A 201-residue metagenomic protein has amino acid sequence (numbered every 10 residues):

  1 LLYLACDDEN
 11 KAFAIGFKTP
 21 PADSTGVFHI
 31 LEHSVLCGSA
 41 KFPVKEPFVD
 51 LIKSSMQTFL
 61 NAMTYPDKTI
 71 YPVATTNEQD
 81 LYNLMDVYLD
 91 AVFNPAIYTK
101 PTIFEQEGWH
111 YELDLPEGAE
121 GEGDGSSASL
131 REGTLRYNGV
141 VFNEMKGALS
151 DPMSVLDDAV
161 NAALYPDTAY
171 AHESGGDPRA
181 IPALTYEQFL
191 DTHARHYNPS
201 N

Functional and structural regions predicted by a protein language model:
L1-D8: N- or domain-start disorder-to-order transition segments that initiate the globular core
L4, G16, P72-A74: Beta-strand residues in well-ordered beta-sheet regions across diverse protein folds
E9-I15: Short, conserved catalytic-motif segment at the N-terminal edge
G16-G26: Short pre-active-site segment immediately N-terminal to the catalytic Zn-binding motif
P20, S34, G38-K41, P47-N201: Charge-rich, well-structured scaffold segments of protease-associated domains
T25-C37: Active-site recognition of the HExxH zinc-binding catalytic motif
